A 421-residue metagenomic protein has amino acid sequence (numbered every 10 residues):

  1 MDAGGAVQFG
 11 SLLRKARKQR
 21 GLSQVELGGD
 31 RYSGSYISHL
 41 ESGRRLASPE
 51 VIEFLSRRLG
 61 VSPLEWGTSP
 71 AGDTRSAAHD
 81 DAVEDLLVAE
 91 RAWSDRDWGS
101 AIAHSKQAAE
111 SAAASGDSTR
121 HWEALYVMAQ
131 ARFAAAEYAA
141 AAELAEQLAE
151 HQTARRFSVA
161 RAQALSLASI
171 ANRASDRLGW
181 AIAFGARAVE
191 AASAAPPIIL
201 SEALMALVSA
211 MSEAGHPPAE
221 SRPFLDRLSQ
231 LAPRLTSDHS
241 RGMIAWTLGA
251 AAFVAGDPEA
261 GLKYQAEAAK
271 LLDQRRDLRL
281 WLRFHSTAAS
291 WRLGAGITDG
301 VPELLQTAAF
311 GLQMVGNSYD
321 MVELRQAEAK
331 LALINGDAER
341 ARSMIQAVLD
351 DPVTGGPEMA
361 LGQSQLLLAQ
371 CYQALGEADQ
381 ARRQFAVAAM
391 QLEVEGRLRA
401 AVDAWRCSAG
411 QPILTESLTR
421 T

Functional and structural regions predicted by a protein language model:
M1-Q19: A short, Lys/Arg-rich alpha-helix, primarily the initiator
K18-H39, K106: Short alpha-helical DNA-recognition segment
S48-E65, P412: DNA major-groove recognition helix of helix-turn-helix/homeodomain DNA-binding modules
G60-S76: Short C-terminal boundary/hinge segments that cap the last helix of small helical domains
V83-R96, H121-A136, A160-R177, I199-P217 (+5 more regions): Tandem amphipathic alpha-helical repeat scaffolds
A101, A141, A181, E220-S221 (+4 more regions): Single-residue signature of alpha-solenoid repeat helices
K106-A113, E146-T153, A186-P196, L225-S237 (+4 more regions): Amphipathic alpha-helical segments of tetratricopeptide repeats
